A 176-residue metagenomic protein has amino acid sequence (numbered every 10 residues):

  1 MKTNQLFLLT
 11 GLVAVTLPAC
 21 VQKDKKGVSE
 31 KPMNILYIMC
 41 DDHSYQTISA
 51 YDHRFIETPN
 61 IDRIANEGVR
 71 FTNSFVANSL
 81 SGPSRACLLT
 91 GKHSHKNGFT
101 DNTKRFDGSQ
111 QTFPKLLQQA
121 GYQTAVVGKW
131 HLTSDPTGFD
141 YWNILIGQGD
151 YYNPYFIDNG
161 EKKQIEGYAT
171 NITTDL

Functional and structural regions predicted by a protein language model:
K2-L176: Formylglycine-dependent sulfatase
